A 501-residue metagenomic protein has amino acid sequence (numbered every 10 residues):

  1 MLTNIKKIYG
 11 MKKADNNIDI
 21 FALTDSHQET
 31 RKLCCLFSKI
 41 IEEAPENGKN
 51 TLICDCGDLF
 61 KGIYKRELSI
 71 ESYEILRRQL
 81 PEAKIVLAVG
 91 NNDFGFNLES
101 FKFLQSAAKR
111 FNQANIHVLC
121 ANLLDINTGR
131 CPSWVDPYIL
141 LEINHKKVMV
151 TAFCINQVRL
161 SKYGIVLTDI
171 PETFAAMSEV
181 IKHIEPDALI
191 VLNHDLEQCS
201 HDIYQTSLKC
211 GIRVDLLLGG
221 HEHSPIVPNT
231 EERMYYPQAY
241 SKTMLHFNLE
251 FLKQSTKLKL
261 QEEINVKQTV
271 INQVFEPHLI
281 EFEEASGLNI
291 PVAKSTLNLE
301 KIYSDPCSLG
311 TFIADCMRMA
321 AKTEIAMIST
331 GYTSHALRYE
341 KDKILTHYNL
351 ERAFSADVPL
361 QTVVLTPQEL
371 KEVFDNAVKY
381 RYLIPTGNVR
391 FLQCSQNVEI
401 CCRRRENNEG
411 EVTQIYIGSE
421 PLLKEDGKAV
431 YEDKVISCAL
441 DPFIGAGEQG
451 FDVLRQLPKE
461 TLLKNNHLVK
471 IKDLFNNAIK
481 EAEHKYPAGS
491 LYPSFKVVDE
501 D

Functional and structural regions predicted by a protein language model:
L2-K267, S304-C316, R381-Y382, N465: Acidic, metal/ion-coordinating pockets
I8-Y9, D19-E29, P45, A239-A320 (+1 more regions): Catalytic centers of hydrolytic enzymes
